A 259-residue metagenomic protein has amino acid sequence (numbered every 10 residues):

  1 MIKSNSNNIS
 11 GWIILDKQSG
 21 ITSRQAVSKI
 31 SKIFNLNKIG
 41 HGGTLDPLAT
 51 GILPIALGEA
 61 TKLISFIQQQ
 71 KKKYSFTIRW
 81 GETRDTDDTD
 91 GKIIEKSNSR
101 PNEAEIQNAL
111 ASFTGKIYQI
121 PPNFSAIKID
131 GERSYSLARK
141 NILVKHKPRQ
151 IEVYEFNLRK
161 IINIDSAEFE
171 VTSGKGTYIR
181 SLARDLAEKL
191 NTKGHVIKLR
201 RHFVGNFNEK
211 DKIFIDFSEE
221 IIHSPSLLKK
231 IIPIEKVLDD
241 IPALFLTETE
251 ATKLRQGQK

Functional and structural regions predicted by a protein language model:
M1-Q18, T22-L45, A49-I52, Q107 (+2 more regions): Accessory RNA 3′-end/elbow-binding domains used by RNA modification enzymes
I30-L36, P54, L143-N191: The conserved catalytic core of RNA pseudouridine synthases
K38-Q68, S136, K140: Glycine/acidic-rich beta-strand-loop module
I55, F76, G131, L182 (+1 more regions): Residue-level signal for inorganic ion chemistry
S65-W80, V144-L158: Structural signature of FAD isoalloxazine-binding scaffolds in flavoprotein oxidoreductases
F66-Q119: Acidic, low-complexity central loop/insert segments
S112-I117, E188-G194: A common structural junction motif
S125, I129-P148, E152-Y154: Extended alpha-helical targeting/anchoring segments, especially N-terminal organellar/secretory targeting helices
